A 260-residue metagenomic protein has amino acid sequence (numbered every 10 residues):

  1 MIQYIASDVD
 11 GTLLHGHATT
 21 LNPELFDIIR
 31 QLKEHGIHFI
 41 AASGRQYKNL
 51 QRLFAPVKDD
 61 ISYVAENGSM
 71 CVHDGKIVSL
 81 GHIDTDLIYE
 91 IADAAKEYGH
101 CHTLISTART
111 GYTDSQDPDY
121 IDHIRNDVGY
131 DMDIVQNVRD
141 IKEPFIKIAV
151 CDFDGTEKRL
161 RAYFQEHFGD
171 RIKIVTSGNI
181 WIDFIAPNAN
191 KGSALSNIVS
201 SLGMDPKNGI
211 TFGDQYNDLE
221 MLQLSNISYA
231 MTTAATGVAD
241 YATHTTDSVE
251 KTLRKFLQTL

Functional and structural regions predicted by a protein language model:
M1-Y4, N22, D183-L260: Mg2+-dependent phosphoryl-transfer enzymes with acidic/Ser/Thr/Gly-rich catalytic loops
Q3-A18, L222: Asp-based phosphoryl-transfer active-site loop
T19-I37, L80-L87, G129-M132, N188-S200 (+1 more regions): Short, acidic loop-to-helix structural element flanking the phosphoryl-transfer center in phosphate-processing enzymes
P23-D119: Active-site phosphate-binding/coordination module
L32, N67, I148, L222 (+1 more regions): Residue-level signal for inorganic ion chemistry
G36-I40, D59-I61, K147, K207-G209 (+1 more regions): Short active-site oxyanion
P56-D59, N67, F168-D170, L224-S225 (+1 more regions): Short, structured coil segments at secondary-structure junctions
A94, H100-F212, E220-M221, T233: Conserved acidic, metal-coordinating active-site core of Asp-based, Mg2+-dependent phosphoryl-transfer enzymes
